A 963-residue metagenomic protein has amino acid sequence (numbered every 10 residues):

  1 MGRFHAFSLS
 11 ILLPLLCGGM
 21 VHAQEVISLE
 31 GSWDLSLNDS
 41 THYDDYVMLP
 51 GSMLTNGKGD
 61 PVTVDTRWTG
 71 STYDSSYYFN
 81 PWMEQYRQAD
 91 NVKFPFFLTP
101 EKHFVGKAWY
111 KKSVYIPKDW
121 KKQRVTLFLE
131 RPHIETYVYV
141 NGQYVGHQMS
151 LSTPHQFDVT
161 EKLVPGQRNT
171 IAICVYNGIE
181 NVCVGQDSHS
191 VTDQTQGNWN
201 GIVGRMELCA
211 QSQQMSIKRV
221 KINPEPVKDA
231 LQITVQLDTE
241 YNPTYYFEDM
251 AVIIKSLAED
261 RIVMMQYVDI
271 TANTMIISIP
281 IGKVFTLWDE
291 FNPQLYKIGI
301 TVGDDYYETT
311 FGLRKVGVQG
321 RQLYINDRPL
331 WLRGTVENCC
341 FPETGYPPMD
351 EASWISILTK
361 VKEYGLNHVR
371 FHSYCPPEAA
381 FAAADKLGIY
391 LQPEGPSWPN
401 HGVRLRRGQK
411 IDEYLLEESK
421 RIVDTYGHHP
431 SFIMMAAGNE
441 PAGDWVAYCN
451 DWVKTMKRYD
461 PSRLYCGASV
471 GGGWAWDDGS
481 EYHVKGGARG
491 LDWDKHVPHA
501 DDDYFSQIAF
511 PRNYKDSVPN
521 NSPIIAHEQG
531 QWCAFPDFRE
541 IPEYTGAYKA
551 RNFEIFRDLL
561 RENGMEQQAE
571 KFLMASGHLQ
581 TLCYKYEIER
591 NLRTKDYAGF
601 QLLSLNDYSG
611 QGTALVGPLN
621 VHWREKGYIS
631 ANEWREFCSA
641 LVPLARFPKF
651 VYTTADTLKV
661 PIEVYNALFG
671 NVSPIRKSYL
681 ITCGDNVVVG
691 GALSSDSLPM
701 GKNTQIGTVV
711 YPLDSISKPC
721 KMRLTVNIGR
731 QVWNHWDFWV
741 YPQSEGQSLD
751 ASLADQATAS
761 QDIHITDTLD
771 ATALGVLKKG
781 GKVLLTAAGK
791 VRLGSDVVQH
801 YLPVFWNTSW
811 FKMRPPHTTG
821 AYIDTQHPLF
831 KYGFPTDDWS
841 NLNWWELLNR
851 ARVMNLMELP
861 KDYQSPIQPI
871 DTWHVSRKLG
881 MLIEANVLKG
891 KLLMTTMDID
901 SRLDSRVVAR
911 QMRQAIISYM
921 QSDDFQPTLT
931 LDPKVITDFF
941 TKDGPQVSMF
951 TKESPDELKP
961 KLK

Functional and structural regions predicted by a protein language model:
A23-N91, C174, G178-N181, I202 (+5 more regions): Accessory carbohydrate-binding/adhesion or oligomerization-edge regions at the termini of glycan-active proteins
I27, S36-N38, G59, S76 (+6 more regions): Accessory beta-strand-rich segments of carbohydrate-active enzymes
P61-I116, W120-F128, H133-V140, G146-M149 (+9 more regions): Active-site-adjacent substrate/metal-binding segments within catalytic domains of carbohydrate-active enzymes
V138-V140, D229-V268, D656-D696, I706-V710 (+1 more regions): Beta-strand-rich binding/interaction modules
V164-R168, D238-Q319, S715-Q747: Extended acidic/polar, glycine-enriched regions that form or flank non-catalytic beta-rich accessory modules
H368-L619: Substrate-binding/catalytic cleft of secreted carbohydrate-active enzymes, primarily glycoside hydrolases
S506, G789-R792, S809-V907, F925-K963: Catalytic beta-strand/loop cores that center a nucleophilic Ser/Cys/Thr and support acyl-enzyme chemistry
S760-N807, K889, I916: Short alpha-beta junction capping motif
